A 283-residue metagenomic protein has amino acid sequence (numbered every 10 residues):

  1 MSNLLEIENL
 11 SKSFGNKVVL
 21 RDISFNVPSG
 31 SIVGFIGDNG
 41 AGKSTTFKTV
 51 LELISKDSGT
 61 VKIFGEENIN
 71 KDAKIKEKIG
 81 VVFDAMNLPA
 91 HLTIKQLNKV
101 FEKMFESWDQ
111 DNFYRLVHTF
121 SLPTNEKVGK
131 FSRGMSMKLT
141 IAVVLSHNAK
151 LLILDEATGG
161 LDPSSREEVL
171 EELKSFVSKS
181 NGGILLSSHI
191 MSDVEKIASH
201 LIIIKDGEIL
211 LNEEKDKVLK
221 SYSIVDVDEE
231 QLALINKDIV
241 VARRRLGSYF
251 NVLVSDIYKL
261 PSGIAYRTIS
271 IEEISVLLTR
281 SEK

Functional and structural regions predicted by a protein language model:
S2-L5, K12-L186, M191-S192, K196-I197 (+1 more regions): ABC transporter nucleotide-binding domains
S29, E229, D256-Y258: Non-catalytic surface loops within mature trypsin-like serine protease
N112-R115, Q231-L234, S270, I274: Exposed alpha-helical structural elements
L152-A157, Q231-I235, Y258-S262: Short, surface-exposed beta-strand/loop "edge" segments at domain boundaries and coil↔beta transitions
L170-V254: ABC transporter nucleotide-binding domain
V241-K283: C-terminal coupling/interaction segments
